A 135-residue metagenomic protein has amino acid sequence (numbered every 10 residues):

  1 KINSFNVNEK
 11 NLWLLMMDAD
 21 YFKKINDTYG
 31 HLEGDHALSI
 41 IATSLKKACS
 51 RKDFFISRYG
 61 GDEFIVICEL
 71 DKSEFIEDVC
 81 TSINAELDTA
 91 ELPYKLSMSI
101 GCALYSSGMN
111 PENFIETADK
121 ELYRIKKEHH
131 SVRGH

Functional and structural regions predicted by a protein language model:
I2-L14, D20-K47, S57-G61, I65-V66 (+4 more regions): Conserved long alpha-helical elements within nucleotide-processing catalytic cores of c-di-GMP signaling and class III
E9-K10, K95-S97: Short loop/turn elements that form and flank the Walker-type P-loop nucleotide-binding site in RecA-like NTPase cores
K10-L12, F54, S131-G134: PAS-family sensory domain
D27, H31, E77-N84, D88 (+1 more regions): Catalytic-core segments of nucleotide cyclases and related cyclic-nucleotide turnover enzymes
S44-R51, S82-A90: Generic non-transmembrane alpha-helical segments
F55-R58, Y94: A short pre-motif secondary-structure segment
V66-D71, L104-S106: Short beta-strand-to-loop capping motifs
